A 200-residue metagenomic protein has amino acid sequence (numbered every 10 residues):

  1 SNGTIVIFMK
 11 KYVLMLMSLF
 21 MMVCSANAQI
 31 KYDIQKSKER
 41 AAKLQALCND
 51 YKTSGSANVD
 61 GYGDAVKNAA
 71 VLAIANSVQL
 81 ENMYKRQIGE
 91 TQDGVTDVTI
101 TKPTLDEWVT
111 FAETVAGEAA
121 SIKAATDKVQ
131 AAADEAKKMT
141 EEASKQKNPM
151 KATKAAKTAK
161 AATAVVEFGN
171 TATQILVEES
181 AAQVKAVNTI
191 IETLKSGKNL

Functional and structural regions predicted by a protein language model:
S1-D33: Bacterial Sec-dependent N-terminal signal peptides
N2-T4, Y32, R40-A42, I88 (+1 more regions): Aromatic-residue detector
I5-K11, M83, E90-T91, T96 (+3 more regions): Intrinsic low-complexity, intrinsically disordered segments enriched in polar/basic residues
Q29-K102, T193-L200: Immediate post-signal-peptide N-terminus of mature secreted/exported proteins
S37, G55-Y62, V66-A69, A73 (+1 more regions): C-terminal amphipathic alpha-helix
A75-K85, D127, A131-D134, K138 (+2 more regions): Charged/polar positions within long, soluble alpha-helices
T99-T173: Surface-exposed, polar helix/loop patches in the mature regions of secreted/periplasmic/lumenal proteins that form
